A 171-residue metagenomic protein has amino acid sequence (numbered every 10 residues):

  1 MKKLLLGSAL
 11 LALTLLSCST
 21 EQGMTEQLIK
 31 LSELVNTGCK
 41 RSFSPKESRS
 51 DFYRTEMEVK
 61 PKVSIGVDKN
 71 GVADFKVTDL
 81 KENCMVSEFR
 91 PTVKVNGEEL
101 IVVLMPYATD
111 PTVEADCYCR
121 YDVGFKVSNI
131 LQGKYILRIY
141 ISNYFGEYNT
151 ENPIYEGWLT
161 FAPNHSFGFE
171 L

Functional and structural regions predicted by a protein language model:
M1-L4: Positively charged n-region of N-terminal signal peptides that target proteins for export
L6-L11: Sec-dependent N-terminal signal peptides
L15-S17: C-terminal motif of bacterial Sec signal peptides marking the signal peptidase cleavage site
S19-L171: Exposed, flexible binding/inhibitory loops of compact, secreted disulfide-stabilized domains
